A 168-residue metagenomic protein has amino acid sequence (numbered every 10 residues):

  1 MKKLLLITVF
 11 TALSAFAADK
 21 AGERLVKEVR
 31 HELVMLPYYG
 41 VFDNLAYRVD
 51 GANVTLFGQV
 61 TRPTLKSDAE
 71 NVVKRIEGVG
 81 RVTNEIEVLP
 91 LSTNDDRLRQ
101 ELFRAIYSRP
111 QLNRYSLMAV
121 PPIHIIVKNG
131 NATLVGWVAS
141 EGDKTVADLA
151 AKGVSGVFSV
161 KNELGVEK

Functional and structural regions predicted by a protein language model:
K2-K168: N-terminal targeting leaders
